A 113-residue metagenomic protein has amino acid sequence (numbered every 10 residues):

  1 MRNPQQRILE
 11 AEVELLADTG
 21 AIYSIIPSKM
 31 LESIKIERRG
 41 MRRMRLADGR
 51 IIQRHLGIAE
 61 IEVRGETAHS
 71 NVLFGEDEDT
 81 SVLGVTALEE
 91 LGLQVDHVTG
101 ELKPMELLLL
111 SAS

Functional and structural regions predicted by a protein language model:
M1-S113: Pepsin/retropepsin-fold aspartyl endopeptidases
